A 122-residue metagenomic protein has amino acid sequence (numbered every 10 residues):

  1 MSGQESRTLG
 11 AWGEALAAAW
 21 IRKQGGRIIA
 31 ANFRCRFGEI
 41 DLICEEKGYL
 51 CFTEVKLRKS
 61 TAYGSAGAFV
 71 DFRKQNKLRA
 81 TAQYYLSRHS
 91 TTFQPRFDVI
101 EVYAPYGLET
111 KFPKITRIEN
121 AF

Functional and structural regions predicted by a protein language model:
M1-A31: Acidic-basic catalytic patches of nuclease active cores, encompassing PD-(D/E)XK and other metal-cofactor nuclease
I21, L78, F97: Residue-level signal for inorganic ion chemistry
R27, L50, Q94: Hydrophobic "anchor" residues on beta-strands that sit immediately upstream of conserved functional sites
A31-R34, Y103: Short, solvent-exposed loop/turn elements at beta->coil junctions and helix N-caps that rim active or binding pockets
R36-G38: Short acidic/glycine-enriched loop/turn segments that link adjacent beta-strands
L42-T61, L78: Conserved catalytic cores of phosphodiester-cleaving nucleases, focusing on short active-site segments
K59-S87: Mg2+/Mn2+-dependent nuclease catalytic core
R88-F122: Domain-level recognition of nuclease-like catalytic cores that cleave nucleotide substrates
